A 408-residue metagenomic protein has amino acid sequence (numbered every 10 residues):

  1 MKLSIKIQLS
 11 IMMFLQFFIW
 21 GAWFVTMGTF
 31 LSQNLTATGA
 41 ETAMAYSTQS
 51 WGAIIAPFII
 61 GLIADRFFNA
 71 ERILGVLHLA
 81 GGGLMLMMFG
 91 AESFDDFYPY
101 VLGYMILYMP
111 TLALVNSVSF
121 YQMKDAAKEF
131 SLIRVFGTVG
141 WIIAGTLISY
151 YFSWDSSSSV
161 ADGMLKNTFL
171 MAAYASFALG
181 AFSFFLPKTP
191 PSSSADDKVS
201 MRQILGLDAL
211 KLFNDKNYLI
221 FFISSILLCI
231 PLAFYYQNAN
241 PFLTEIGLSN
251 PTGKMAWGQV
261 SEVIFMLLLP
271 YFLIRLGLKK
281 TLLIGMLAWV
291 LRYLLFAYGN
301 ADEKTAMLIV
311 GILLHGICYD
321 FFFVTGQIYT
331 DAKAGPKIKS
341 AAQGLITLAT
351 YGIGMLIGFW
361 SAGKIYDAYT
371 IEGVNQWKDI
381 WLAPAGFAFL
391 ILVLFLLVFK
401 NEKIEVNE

Functional and structural regions predicted by a protein language model:
M1-L3, L186-I223: Juxtamembrane intracellular "pre-TM" segments in multi-pass secondary transporters
K2, M88-F89, A175-K188, G352 (+1 more regions): Multi-pass alpha-helical transporter architecture, strongest for 12-TM Major Facilitator/SLC carriers used
K2-A53, N217-A256, F323: Helix-loop boundary and gating motifs at the non-cytosolic
F14, L84, F94-L114, V118 (+2 more regions): Hydrophobic core of transmembrane alpha-helices in multi-pass small-molecule transporters, especially MFS/SLC-type
M44-L62, A256-L268: Central cavity-lining transmembrane alpha-helices of secondary-active solute carriers, predominantly the Major
I55-E92: Conserved MFS/SLC helix-loop-helix module at the cytosolic interface between two early adjacent transmembrane helices
R72-L86, K280-L295: Structural signature of the two symmetry-related core transmembrane helices
Y150-Y174, K364-A388: A membrane-interface helix-boundary motif in multi-pass transporters
